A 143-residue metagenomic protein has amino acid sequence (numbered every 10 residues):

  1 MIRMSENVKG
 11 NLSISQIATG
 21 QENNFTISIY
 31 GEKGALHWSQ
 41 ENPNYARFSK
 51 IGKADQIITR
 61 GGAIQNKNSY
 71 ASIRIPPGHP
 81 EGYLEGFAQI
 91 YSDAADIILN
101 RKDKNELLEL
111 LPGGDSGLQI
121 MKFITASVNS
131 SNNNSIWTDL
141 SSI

Functional and structural regions predicted by a protein language model:
M1-E6, K33-L111: C-terminal glycine/acidic-rich active-site capping loop/insertion
M1-N24, S28, D115: Rossmann-like dinucleotide-binding domain that binds NAD(P)(H)
S13, S39-Q40, L140-S141: Short linear motifs in exposed loops
N24, L107, N133-S135: Short secondary-structure junction motifs
A94, G117, N134: Hydrophobic, well-ordered secondary-structure elements that form the walls of internal hydrophobic environments
L107-D115, S141-I143: C-terminal/domain-terminus segments
G117-S131: C-terminal hydrophobic helical "lid"/dimerization subdomain of Rossmann-like NAD(P)H-dependent oxidoreductases
N129-I143: C-terminal capping/lid region of NAD(P)-dependent oxidoreductase domains
